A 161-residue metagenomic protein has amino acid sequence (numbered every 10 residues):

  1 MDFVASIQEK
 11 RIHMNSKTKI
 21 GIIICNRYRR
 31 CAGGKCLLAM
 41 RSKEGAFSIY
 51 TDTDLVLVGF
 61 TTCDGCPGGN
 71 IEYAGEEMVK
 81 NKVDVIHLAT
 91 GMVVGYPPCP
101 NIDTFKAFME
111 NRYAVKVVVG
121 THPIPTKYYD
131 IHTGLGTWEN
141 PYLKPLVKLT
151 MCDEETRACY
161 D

Functional and structural regions predicted by a protein language model:
D2-M78, P98-N101, V115, P123 (+2 more regions): Conserved mixed alpha/beta catalytic, RNA-binding, or beta-rich assembly cores of soluble enzyme, regulatory
E72-A107: Mid-chain, well-packed structural core segment of small domains
T90-V94, T121-T126: Short beta-alpha junction loops
A107-I124: Short, acidic/small-residue loops that bind anionic groups at enzyme active sites
